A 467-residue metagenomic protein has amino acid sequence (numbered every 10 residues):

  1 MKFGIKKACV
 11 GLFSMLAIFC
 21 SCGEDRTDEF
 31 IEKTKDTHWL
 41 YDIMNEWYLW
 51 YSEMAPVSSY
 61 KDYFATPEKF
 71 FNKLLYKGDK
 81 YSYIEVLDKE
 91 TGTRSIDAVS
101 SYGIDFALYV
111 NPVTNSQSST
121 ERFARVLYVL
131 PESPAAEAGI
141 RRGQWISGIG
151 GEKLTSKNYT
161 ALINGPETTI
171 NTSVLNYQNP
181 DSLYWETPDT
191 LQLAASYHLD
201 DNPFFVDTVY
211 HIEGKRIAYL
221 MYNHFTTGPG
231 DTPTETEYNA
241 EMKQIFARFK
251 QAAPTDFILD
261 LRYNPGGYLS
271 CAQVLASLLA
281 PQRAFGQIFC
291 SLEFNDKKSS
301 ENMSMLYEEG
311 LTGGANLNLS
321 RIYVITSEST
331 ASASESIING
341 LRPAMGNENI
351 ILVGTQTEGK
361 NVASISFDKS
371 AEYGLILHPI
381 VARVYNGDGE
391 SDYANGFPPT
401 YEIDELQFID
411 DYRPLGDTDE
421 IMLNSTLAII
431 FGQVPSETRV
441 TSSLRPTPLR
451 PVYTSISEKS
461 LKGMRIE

Functional and structural regions predicted by a protein language model:
M1-V10: Bacterial N-terminal signal peptides that target proteins for export
V10, D28, P131, G286-Q287 (+1 more regions): Generic detector of short alpha-helix boundary/capping microenvironments and adjacent low-complexity segments
I18-S21: C-terminal motif of bacterial Sec signal peptides marking the signal peptidase cleavage site
G23-D256, L444-E467: Flexible, low-complexity junctional segments that flank or bridge functional domains
Y219-L220, H224-P233, F249-A252, D256 (+1 more regions): C-terminal "post-core" interaction segments
L259: P-loop NTPase catalytic core of nucleic-acid-dependent motor ATPases
R262: Short strand-turn motif at the edge of the Rossmann-like AdoMet-binding core
